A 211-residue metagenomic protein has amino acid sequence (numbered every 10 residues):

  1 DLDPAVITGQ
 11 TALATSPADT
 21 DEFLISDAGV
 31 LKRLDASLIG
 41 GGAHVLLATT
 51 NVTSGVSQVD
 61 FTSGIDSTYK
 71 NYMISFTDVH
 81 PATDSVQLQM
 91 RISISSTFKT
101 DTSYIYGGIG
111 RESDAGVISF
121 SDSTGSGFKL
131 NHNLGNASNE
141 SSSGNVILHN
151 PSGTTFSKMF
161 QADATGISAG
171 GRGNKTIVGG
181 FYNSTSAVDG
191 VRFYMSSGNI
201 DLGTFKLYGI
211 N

Functional and structural regions predicted by a protein language model:
D3-T11, D19-L31, D35-N211: Surface-exposed molecular-recognition determinants
